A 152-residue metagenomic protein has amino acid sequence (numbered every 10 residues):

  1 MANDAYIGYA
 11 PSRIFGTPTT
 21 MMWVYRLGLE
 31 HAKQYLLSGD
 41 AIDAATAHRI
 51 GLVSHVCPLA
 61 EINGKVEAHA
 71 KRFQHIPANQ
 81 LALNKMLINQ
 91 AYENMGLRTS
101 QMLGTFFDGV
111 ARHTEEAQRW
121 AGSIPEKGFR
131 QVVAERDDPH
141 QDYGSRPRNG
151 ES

Functional and structural regions predicted by a protein language model:
M1-A5, S12, V53-M102: C-terminal long alpha-helix characteristic of the crotonase
M1-Y35, K65: CoA-thioester-processing core
T17, A41-I42: Glycine-rich phosphate-binding loop at the start of an alpha helix
R26, A41, V56: Short aromatic/basic micro-patch
R26, S38, H75: Conserved catalytic core of Hanks-type protein kinase domains
D43-A44, H75-S152: C-terminal alpha-helix plus adjacent terminal tail
I50: Recognition helix of helix-turn-helix/homeodomain-like DNA-binding domains that insert into the DNA major groove
